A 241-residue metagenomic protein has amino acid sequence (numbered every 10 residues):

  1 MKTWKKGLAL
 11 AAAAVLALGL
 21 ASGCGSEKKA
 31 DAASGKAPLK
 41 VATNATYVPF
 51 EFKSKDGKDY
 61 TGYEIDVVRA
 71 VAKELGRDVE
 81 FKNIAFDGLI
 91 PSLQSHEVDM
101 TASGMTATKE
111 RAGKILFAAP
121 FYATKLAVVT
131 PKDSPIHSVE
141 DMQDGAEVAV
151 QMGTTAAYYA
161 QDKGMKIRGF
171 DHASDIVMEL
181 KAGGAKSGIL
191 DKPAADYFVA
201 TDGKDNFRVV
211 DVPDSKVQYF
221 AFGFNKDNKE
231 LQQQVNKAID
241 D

Functional and structural regions predicted by a protein language model:
M1-P38: Short, low-complexity disordered leader/linker segments with a strong preference for bacterial N-terminal type II
G25, I65-E74, E140, M152-T154 (+1 more regions): Extended ligand-binding regions for polar small-molecule ligands
A33-M105: Extracytoplasmic small-molecule ligand-binding "clamshell" domains of the periplasmic binding protein/Venus flytrap
K40-T43, T61, V139-M152: Short loop->beta-strand "edge-of-pocket" segments that line small-molecule binding or catalytic clefts across diverse
T43-Y47, K82-D87, H96, M100-T108 (+5 more regions): Beta->alpha turn/N-cap motifs
A45, A123-T130, K192, D196 (+1 more regions): Periplasmic-binding protein-like
R69, K73-E74, K82-N83, D87-D99 (+5 more regions): Short helices/loops that flank or line small-molecule/ion binding pockets
D78-D141, F207-R208, P213-D214: Acidic, polar ligand-binding/catalytic clefts
